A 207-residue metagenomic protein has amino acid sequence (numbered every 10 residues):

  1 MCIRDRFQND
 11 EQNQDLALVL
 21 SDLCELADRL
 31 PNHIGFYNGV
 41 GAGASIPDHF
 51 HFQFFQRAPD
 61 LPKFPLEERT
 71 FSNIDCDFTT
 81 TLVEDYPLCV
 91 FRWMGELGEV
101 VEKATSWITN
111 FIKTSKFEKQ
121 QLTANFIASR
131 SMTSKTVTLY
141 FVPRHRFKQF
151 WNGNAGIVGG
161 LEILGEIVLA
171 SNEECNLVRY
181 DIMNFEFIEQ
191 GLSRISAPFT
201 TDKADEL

Functional and structural regions predicted by a protein language model:
M1-R6: Conserved small/polar residues in nucleotide/adenosyl-binding loops
N9-S21, L26-I46, F55-L207: Conserved His + Asp/Glu catalytic blocks
H51: Conserved, mostly hydrophobic/aromatic
